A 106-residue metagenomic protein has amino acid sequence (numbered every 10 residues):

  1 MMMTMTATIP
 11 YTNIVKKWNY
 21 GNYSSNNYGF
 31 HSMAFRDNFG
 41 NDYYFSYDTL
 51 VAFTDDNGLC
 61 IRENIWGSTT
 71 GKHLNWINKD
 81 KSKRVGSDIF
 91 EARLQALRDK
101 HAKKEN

Functional and structural regions predicted by a protein language model:
M2-N106: Terminal leader/tail segments of proteins
